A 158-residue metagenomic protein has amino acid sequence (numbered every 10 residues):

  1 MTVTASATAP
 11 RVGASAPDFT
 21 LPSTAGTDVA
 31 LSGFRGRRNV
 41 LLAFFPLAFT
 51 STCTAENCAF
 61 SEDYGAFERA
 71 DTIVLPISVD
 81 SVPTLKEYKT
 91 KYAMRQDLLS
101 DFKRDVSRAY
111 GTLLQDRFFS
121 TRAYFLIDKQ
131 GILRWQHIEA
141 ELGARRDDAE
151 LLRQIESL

Functional and structural regions predicted by a protein language model:
M1-L158: Chalcogenol-based redox active-site neighborhoods
